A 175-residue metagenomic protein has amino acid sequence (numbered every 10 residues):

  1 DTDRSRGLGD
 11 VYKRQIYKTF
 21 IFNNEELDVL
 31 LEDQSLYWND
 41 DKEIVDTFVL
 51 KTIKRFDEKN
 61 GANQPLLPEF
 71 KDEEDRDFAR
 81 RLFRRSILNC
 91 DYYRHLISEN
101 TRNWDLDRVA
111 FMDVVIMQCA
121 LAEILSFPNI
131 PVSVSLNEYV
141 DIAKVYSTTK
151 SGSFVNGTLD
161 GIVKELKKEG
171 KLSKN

Functional and structural regions predicted by a protein language model:
D1-L8, Y12: Single conserved hydrophobic/aromatic residue that forms the stacking wall/gate of nucleotide- or nucleobase-binding
G9, D41, V45, D75 (+4 more regions): Hydrophobic (often cysteine-bearing) scaffold residues that line and stabilize catalytic clefts of nucleotide/cofactor
K13-K18, R76-F83, D113-L121, L159: Amphipathic alpha-helical elements of HEAT/ARM-like alpha-solenoid repeat scaffolds that form extended
T19-N24, V49-F56, S86-I87, N100 (+2 more regions): Generic structural signal for hydrophobic core residues of well-folded globular domains
I21-D40, I44-T47, K51-K59: Non-catalytic, structured segments within soluble enzyme domains
S35-E43, E69-R76, L106-F111: Conserved phosphate/pyrophosphate-binding and hydrolysis machinery centered on Walker-type P-loop NTPases, extending
V45, V49, I53-L88, Y92-N103: Small-residue-rich helix-loop
L106-N175: C-terminal non-catalytic interaction appendages of large macromolecular assemblies
